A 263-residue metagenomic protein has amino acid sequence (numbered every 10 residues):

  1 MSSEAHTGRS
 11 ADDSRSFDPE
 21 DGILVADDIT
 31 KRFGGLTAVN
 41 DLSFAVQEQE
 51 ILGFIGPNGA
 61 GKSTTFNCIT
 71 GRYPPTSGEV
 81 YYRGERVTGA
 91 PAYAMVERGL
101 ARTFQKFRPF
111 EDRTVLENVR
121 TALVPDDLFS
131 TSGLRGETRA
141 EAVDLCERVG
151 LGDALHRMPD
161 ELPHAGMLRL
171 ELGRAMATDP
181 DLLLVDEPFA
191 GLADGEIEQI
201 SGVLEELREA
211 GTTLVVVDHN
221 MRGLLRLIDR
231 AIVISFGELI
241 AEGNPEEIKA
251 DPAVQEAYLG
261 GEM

Functional and structural regions predicted by a protein language model:
M1-S2: Initiator methionine at the very start of the polypeptide chain
A5, R9-M263: Glycine-rich phosphate-binding loops of nucleotide-dependent enzymes
